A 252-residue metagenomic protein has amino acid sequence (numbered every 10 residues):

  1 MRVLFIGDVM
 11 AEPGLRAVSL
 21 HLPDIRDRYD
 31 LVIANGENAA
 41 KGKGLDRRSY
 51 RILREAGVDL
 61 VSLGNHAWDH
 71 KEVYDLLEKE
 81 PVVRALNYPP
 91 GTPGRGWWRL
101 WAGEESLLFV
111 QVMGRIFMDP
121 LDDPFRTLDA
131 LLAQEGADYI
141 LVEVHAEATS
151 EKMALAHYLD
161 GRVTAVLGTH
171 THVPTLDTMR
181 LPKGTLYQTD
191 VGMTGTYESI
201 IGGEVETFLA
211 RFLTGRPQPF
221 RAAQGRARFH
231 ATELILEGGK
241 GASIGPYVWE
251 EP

Functional and structural regions predicted by a protein language model:
M1-P252: Acidic, metal/ion-coordinating pockets
